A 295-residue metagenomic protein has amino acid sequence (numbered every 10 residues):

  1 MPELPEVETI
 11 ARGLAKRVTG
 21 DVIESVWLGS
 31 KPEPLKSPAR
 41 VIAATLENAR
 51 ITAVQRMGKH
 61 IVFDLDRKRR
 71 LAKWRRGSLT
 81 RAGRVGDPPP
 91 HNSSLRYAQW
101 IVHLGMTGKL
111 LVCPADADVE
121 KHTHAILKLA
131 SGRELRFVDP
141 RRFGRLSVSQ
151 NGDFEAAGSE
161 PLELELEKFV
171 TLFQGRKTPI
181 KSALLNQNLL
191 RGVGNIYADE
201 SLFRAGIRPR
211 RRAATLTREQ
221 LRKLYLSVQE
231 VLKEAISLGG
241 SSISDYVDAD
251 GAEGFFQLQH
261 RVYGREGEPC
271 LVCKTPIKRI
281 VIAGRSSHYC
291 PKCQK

Functional and structural regions predicted by a protein language model:
M1-K295: Structured catalytic/nucleic-acid-binding cores of DNA maintenance enzymes
